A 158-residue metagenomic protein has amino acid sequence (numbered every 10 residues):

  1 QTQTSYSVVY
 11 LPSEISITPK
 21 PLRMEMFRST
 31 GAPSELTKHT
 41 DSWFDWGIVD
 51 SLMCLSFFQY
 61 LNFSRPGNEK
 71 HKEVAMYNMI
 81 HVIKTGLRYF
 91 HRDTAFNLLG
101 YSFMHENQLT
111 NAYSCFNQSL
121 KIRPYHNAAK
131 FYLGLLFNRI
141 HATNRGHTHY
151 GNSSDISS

Functional and structural regions predicted by a protein language model:
Q1-S158: Nucleo/cytoplasmic regulatory scaffolds in medium-to-very-large eukaryotic proteins
